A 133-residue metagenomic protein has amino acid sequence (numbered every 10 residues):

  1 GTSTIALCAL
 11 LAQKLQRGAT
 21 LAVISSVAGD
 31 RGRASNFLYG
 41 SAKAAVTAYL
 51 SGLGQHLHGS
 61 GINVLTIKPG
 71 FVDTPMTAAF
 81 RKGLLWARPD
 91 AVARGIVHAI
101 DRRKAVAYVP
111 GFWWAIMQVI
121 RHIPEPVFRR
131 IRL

Functional and structural regions predicted by a protein language model:
C8, A42: Active-site helix of classical SDR
L10-A19: A short helix-coil junction within the Rossmann-fold of NAD(P)-dependent oxidoreductases
K14-L15, R31, G52-N63: Active-site-adjacent segment of SDR/Rossmann-fold oxidoreductases
S26: Residue(s) in the substrate-gating loop at a strand-loop-helix junction that position the organic substrate next
R31-F37: Active-site loop immediately N-terminal to the catalytic Tyr-X3-Lys motif of short-chain dehydrogenase/reductase
T66, R81-Q118: C-terminal helical subdomain
P69-A79: Short, flexible catalytic-loop segment of classical short-chain dehydrogenase/reductase
